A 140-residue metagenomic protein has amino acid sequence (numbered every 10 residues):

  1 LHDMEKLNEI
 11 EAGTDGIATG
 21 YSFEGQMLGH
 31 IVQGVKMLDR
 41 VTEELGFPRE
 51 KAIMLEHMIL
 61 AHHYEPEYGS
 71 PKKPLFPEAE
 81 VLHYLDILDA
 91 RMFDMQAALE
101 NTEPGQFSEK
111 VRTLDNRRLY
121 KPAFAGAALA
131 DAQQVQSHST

Functional and structural regions predicted by a protein language model:
L1-P104: Divalent metal-dependent catalytic cores for phosphoryl transfer on phosphate-bearing substrates
E78-H138: Acidic, carboxylate-rich catalytic segments that either coordinate divalent cations
